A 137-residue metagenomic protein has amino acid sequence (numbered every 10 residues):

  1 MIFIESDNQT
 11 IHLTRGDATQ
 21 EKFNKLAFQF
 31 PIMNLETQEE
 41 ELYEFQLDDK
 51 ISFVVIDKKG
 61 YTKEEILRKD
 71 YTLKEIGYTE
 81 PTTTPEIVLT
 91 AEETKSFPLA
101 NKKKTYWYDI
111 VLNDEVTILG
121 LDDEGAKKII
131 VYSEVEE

Functional and structural regions predicted by a protein language model:
M1-E137: Contiguous segments within soluble domain cores/interaction surfaces
